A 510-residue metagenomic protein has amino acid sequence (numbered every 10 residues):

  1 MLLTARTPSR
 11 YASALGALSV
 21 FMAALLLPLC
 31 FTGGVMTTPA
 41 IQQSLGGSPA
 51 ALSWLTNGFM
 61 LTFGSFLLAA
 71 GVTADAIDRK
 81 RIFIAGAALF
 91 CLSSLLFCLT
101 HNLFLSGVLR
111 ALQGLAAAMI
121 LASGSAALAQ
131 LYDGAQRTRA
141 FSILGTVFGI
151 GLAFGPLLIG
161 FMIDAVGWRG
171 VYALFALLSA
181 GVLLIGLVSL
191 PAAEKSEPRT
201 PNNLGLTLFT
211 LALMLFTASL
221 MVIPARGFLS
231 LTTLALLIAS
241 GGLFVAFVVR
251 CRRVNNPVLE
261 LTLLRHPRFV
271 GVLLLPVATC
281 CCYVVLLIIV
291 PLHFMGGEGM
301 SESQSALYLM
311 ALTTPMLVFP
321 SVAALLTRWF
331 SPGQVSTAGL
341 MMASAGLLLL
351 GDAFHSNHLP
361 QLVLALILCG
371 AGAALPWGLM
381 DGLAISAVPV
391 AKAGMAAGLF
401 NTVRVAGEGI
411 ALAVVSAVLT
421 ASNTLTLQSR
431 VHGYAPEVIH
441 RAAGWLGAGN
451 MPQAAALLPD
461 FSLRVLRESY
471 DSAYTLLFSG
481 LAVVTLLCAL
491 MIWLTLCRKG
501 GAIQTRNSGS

Functional and structural regions predicted by a protein language model:
L15-C30, G34-M36, P49, L204-L206 (+6 more regions): 12-transmembrane solute porter fold
T37-S65, S303-L307: Extracellular/periplasmic helix-loop-helix junction of adjacent transmembrane segments in MFS-like secondary
A51, Q136-I143, K392-L399, A473: Cytoplasmic loop-to-transmembrane helix junctions
N57-G71, S125, M310-V322: Central cavity-lining transmembrane alpha-helices of secondary-active solute carriers, predominantly the Major
L67-G205: Helix-loop-helix hairpins in multi-pass membrane proteins, especially solute transporters
A176-K195, T210-V222, A239-R253, A489-L496: C-terminal membrane-cytosol helix-exit motif in multi-pass small-molecule transporters
R404-L494, G509-S510: Hydrophobic transmembrane architecture of multi-pass small-molecule transporters
